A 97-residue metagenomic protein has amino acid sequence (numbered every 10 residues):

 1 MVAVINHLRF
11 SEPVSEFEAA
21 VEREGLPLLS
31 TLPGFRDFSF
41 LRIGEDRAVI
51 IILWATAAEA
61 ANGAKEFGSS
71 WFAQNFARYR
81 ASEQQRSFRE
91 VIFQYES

Functional and structural regions predicted by a protein language model:
M1-A48, L53-F67, A77-S97: Short S/T/G/P-rich N-terminal loop/turn motif that feeds into the first structured element of a domain
